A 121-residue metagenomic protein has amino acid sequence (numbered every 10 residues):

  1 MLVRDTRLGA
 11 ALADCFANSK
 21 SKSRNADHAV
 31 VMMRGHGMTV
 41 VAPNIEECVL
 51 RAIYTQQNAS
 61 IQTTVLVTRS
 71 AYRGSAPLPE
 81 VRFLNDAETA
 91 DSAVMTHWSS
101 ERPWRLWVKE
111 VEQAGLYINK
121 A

Functional and structural regions predicted by a protein language model:
M1-C15: Glycine- and Gly-Pro-enriched alpha-helical subdomains that act as flexible, kink-prone "lid/hinge" or packing modules
K20-A121: A conserved C-terminal secondary-structure "cap"
